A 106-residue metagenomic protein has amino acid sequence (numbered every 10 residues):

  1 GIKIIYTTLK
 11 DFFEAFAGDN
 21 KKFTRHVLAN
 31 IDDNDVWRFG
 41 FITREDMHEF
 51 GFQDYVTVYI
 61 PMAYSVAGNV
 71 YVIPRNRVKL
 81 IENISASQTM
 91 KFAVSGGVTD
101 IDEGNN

Functional and structural regions predicted by a protein language model:
G1-F16: Transmembrane alpha-helices and immediately adjacent membrane-cytoplasm interface residues in multi-pass integral
N20-N106: Terminal membrane-proximal soluble interaction domains of membrane-associated proteins
